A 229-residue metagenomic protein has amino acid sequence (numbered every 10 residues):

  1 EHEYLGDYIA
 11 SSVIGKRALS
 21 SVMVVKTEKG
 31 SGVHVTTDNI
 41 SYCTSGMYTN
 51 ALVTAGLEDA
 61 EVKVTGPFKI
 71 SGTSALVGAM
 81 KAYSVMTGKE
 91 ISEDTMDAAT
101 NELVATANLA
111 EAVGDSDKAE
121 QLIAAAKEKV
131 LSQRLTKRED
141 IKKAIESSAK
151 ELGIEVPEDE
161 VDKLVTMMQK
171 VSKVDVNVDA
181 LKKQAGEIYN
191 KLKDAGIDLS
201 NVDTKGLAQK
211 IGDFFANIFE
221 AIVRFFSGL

Functional and structural regions predicted by a protein language model:
E1-K63, V85: N-terminal, leucine/charged-rich tether regions that mediate assembly and partner docking in large macromolecular
K26-H34, G56-E61, V104, A124-A126 (+3 more regions): Acidic/histidine-rich, surface-exposed loop or edge segments in extracytoplasmic proteins
D38, K69-G72, A208: Conserved phosphate/pyrophosphate-binding and hydrolysis machinery centered on Walker-type P-loop NTPases, extending
C43, I91, G114, T136 (+4 more regions): Short coil/turn linker and secondary-structure boundary residues
G46, N50, V77, K81 (+9 more regions): Solvent-exposed, polar/charged alpha-helical surfaces in well-ordered, non-transmembrane soluble domains, broadly
V53, E58-I154: Soluble oligomerization/assembly scaffold segments of membrane-associated complexes
I154-L229: Charged, long alpha-helical assembly modules
